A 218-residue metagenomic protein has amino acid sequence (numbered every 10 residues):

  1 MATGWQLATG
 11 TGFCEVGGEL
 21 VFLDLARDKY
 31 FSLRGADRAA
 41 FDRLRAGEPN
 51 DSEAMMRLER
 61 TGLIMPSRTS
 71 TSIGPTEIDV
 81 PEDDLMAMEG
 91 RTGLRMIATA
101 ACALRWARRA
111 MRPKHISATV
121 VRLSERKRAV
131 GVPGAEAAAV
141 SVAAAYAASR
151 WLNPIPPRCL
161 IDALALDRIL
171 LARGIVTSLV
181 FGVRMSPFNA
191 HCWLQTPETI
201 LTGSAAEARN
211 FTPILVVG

Functional and structural regions predicted by a protein language model:
M1-L20: Long, low-complexity, charged/polar intrinsically disordered regions in eukaryotic proteins
V16-E19, R27-K114, A118-R128, R173: Long, charge-rich, low-complexity alpha-helical segments
L25-R27, P197: Short strand-coil-strand connectors
P49-N50, I161, M185: Residue-level recognition of alpha-helix initiation/capping sites
M86-R158, A165-L171, Q195-T196, I200-T202 (+1 more regions): Secondary-structure boundary elements
R173-S186: Short, well-structured beta-strand/strand-turn elements
P187-H191: A short, glycine/Asx- and small/polar-enriched loop/turn that sits immediately N-terminal to a beta-strand
